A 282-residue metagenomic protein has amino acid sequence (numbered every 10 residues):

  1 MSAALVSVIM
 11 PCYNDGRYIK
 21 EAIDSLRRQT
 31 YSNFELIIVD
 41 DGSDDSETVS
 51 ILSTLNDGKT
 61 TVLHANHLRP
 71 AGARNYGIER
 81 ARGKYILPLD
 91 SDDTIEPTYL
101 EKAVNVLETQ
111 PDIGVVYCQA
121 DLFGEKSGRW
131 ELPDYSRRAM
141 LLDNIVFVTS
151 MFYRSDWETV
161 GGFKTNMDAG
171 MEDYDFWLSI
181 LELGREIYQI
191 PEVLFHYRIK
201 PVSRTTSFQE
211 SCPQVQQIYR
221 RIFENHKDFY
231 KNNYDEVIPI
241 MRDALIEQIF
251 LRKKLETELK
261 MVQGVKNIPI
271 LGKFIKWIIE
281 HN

Functional and structural regions predicted by a protein language model:
M1-S25: N-proximal low-complexity "stem/linker" segments adjacent to membrane-targeting elements
A4-S7, E35, D175: Cell-envelope/extracellular polymer assembly enzymes that use nucleotide-activated donors
I23-H64: Acidic donor-binding segment of Leloir-type glycosyltransferases
A65-A81: Glycine-rich, basic loop-to-helix element that forms the pyrophosphate-binding segment of sugar-nucleotide handling
I86: Short aromatic/hydrophobic "clamp" motif used to bind/position activated sugar donors
T98-R129: Conserved donor NDP-sugar-binding/catalytic core segment of glycosyltransferases
Y135-I218: Conserved nucleotide-sugar donor-binding catalytic segment
I218-N282: Boundary detector for helix-to-coil junctions that initiate low-complexity/charged tails
